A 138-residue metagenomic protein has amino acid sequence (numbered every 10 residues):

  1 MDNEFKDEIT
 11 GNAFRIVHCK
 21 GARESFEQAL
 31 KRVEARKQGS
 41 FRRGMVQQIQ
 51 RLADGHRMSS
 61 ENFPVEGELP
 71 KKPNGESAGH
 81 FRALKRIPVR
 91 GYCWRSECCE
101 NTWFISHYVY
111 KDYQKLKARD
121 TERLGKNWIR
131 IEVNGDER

Functional and structural regions predicted by a protein language model:
M1-P88, C99-W103, V109-R138: Basic, Lys/Arg-enriched alpha-helical interface segments
G91-R95: Short, surface-exposed beta-strand/loop micro-motifs that present aromatic residues
